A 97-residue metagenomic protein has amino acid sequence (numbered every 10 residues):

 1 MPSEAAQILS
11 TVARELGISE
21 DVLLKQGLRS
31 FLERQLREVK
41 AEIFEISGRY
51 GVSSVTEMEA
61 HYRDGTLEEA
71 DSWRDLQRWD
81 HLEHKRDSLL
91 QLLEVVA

Functional and structural regions predicted by a protein language model:
M1-A60, D87-A97: Small, basic N-terminal interaction modules of short regulatory proteins
G27, F31-R34, L67, R74-Q77: A structural signal for alpha-helical segments
Y62-G65: Short, charged/polar, low-complexity loop and linker segments that flank or interrupt alpha-helical bundles
E69-A97: Short, compact, well-ordered microdomains
